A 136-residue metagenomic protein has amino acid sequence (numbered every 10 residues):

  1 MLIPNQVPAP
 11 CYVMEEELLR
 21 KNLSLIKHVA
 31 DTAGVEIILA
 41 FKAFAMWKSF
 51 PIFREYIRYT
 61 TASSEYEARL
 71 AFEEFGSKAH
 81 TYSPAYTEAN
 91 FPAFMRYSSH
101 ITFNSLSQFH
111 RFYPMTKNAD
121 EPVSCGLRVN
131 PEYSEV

Functional and structural regions predicted by a protein language model:
M1-M14: Generic N-terminal amphipathic, Lys/Arg-enriched alpha-helix
L18: Active-site anion-handling motifs in enzyme catalytic cores
L23: Short amphipathic alpha-helical/adjacent loop interface patches that line ligand and macromolecule-binding sites
V35-V136: Active-site-proximal beta-alpha core segment in soluble small-molecule metabolic enzymes
